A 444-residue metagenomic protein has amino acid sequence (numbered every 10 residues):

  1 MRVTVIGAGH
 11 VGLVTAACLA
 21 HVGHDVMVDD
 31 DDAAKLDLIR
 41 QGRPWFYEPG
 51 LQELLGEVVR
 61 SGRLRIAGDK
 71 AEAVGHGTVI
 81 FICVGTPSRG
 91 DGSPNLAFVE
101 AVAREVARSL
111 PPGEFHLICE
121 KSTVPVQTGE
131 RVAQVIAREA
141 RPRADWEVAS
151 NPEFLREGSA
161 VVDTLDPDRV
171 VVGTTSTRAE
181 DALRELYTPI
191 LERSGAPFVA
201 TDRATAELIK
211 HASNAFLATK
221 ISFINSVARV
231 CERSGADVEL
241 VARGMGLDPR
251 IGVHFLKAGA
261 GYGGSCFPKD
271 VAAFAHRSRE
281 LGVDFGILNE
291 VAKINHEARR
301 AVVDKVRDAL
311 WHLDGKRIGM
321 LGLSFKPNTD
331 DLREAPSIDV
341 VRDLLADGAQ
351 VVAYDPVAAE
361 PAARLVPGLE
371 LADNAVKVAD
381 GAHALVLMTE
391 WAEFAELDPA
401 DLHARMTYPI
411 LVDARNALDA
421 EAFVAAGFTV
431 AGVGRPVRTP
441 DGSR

Functional and structural regions predicted by a protein language model:
M1-R444: Structural/interface elements that position substrates and couple domains in central-metabolism enzymes
